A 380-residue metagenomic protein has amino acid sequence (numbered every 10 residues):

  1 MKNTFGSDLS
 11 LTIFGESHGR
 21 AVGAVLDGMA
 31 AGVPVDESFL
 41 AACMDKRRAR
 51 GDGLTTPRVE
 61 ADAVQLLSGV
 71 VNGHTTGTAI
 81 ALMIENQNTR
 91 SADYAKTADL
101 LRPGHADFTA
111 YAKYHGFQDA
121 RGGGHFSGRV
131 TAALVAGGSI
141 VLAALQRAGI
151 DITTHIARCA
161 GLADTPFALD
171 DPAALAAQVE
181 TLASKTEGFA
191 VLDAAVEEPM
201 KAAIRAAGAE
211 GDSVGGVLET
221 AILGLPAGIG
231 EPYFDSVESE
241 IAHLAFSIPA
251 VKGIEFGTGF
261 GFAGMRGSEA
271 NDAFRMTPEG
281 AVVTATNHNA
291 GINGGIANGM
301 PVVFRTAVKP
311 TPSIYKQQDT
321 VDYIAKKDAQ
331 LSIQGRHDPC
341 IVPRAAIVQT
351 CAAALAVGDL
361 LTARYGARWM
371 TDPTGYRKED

Functional and structural regions predicted by a protein language model:
M1-D380: Generic N-terminal targeting/processing segments that precede catalytic cores or assembly contacts
